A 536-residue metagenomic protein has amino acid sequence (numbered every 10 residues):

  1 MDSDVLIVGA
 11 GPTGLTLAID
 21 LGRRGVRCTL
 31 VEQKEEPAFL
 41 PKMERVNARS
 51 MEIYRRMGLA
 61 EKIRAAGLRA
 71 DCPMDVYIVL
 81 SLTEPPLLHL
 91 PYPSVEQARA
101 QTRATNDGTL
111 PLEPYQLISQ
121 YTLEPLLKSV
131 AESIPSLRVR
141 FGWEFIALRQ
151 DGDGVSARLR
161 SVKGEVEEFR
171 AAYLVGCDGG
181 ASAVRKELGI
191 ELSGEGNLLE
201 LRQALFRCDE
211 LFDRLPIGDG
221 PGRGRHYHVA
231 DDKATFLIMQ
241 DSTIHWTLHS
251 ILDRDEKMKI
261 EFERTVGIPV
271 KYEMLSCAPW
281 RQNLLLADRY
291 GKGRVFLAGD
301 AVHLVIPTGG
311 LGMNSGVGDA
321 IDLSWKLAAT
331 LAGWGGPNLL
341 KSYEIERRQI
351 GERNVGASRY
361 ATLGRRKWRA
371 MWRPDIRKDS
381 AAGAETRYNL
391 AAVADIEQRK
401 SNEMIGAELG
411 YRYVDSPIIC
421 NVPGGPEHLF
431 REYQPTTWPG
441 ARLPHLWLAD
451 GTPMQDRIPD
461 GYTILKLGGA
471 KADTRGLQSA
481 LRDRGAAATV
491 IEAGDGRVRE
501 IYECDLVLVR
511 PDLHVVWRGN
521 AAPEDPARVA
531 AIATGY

Functional and structural regions predicted by a protein language model:
M1-T13: Beta1/beta-strand and adjacent pyrophosphate-binding region of the FAD-binding site in flavoprotein oxidoreductases
S3, K163-Y173: Core beta-strand elements of the Rossmann-like FAD/NAD(P) dinucleotide-binding domain in flavoenzyme oxidoreductases
A10-I19, L127, G176, M274-Y360 (+7 more regions): Conserved mid-domain beta->alpha element of the FAD-binding
G22-K42: Glycine-rich FAD pyrophosphate-binding loop
K42, N47-V130, V229-A230: Active-site-adjacent segment of FAD-dependent monooxygenases/related oxidoreductases
S129, Y173, C177-L284: Conserved FAD-binding catalytic core of PHBH/FMO-like flavoproteins
F141-V155: A conserved short coil-to-beta-strand element within the FAD-binding core of flavoproteins
A328-A441, W447, T452-Y462, L467-A472 (+4 more regions): C-terminal helical "tail/cap" subdomain of flavin- and related membrane-associated enzymes
